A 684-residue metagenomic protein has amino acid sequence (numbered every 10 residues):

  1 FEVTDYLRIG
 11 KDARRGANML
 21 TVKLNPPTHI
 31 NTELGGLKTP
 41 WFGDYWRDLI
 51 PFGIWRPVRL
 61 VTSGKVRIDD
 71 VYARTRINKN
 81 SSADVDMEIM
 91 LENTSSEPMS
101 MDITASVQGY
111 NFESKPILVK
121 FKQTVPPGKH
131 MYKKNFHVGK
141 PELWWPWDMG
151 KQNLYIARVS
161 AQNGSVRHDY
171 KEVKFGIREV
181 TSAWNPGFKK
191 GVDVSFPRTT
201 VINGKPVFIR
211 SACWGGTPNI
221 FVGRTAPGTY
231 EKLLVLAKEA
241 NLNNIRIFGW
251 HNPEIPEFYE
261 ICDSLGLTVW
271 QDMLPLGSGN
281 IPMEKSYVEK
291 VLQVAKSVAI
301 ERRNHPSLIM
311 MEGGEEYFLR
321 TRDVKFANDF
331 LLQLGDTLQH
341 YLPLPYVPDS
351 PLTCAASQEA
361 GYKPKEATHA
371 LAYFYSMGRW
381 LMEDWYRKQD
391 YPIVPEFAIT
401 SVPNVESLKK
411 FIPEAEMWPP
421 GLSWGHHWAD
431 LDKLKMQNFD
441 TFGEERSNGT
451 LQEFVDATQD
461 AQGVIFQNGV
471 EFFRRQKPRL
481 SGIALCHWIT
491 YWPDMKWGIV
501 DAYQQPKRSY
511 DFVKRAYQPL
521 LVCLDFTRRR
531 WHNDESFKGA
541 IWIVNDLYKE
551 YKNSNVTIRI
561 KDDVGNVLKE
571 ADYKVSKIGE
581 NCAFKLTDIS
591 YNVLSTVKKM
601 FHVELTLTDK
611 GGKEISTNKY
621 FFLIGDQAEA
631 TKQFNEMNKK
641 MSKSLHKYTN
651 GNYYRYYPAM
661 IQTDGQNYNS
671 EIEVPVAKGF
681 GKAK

Functional and structural regions predicted by a protein language model:
F1-F248, P253, S264, H340 (+5 more regions): Secreted/periplasmic carbohydrate-active enzymes, especially glycoside hydrolases
G43-R47, P146, C213-A226, A240-H251 (+5 more regions): The substrate-binding groove and active-site-proximal loops of carbohydrate-active enzymes, especially glycoside
W46, I50-G53, L60, V66 (+5 more regions): Substrate-binding clefts and catalytic carboxylate motifs of secreted carbohydrate-active enzymes
D69-V71, A83-D86, N93, M99 (+5 more regions): Active-site region of glycoside hydrolase catalytic domains
K190-R198, I255-E257, E289-I300, G378-W380 (+1 more regions): Alpha-helical scaffolding within the catalytic cores of extracellular/periplasmic polymer-degrading hydrolases
N203, Y259-S264, V298-P306: Acidic (Asp/Glu)-rich catalytic clusters
R210-A212, I245-I247, V269-Q271, Y346-P348 (+2 more regions): Hydrophobic faces of well-ordered beta-strands that scaffold small-molecule active sites in alpha/beta enzyme cores
L234-V288, G335, Q339, L344 (+1 more regions): Aromatic-lined substrate-binding rim segments of carbohydrate-active enzymes
